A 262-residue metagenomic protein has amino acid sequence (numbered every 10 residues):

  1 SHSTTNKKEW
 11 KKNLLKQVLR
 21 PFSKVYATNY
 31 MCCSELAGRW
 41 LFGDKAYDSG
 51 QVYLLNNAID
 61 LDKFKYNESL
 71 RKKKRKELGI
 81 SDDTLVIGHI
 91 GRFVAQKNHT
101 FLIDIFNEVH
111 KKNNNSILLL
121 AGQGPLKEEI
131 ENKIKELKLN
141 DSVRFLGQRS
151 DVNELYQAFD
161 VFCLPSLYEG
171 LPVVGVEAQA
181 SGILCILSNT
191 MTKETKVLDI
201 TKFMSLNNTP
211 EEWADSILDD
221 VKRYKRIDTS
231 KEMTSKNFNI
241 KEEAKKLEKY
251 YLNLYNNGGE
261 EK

Functional and structural regions predicted by a protein language model:
S1-K262: Membrane-interface segments of envelope glycosyltransferases acting on lipid-linked substrates or membrane lipids
